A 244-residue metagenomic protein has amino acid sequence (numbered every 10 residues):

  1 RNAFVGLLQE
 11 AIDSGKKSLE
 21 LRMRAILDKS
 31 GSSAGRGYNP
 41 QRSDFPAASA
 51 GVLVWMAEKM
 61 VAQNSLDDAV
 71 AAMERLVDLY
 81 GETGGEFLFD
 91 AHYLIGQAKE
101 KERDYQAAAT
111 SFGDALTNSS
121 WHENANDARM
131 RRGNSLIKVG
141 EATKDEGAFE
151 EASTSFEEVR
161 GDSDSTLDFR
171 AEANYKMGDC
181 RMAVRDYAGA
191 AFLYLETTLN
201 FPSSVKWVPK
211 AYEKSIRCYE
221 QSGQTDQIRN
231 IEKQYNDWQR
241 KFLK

Functional and structural regions predicted by a protein language model:
R1-K244: Acidic, polar-rich low-complexity tracts and alpha-helical solenoid repeat scaffolds
